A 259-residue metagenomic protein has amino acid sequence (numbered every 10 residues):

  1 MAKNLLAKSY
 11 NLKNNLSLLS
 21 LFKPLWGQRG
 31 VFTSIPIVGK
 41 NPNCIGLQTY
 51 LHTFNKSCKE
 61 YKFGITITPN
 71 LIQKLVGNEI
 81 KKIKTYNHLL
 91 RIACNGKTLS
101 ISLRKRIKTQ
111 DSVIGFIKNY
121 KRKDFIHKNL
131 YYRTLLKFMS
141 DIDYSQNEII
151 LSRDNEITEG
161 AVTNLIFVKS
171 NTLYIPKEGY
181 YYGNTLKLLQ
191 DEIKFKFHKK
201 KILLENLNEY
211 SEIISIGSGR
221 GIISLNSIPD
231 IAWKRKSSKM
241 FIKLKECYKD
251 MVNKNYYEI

Functional and structural regions predicted by a protein language model:
M1-N78, N95-I259: Helix-start/capping segments and mature chain N-termini
T85-N87, F138: Hydrophobic alpha-helical interaction segments
N87-L89, Q146: Short secondary-structure junction motifs
R91-A93: Dinucleotide-binding Rossmann-like beta1-alpha1 core, especially the glycine-rich loop that anchors the ADP
